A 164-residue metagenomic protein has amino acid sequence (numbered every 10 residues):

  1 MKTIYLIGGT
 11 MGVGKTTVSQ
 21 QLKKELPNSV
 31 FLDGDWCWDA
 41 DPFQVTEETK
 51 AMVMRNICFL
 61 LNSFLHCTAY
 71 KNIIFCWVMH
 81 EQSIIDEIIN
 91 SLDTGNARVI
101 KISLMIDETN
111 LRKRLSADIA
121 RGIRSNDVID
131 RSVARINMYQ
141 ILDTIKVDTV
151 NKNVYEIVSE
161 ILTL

Functional and structural regions predicted by a protein language model:
I7: Hydrophobic anchor at the beta1->P-loop junction of P-loop NTPases
T10: P-loop (Walker A) phosphate-binding loop of NTP-binding proteins
V13: ATP-binding Walker
T16: Walker A/P-loop
S19-N62: Conserved substrate/cofactor phosphate-moiety recognition/catalytic segment in nucleotide-dependent phosphotransferases
M52-N96: Glycine-rich phosphate-binding loop used to anchor ATP phosphates in small-molecule kinases, encompassing both
G95-L115: Conserved phosphate-donor/acceptor-positioning beta-strand/loop module used by diverse small-molecule
A117-E160: Small-molecule kinase domains that catalyze NTP-dependent phosphoryl transfer to phosphate-bearing small molecules
